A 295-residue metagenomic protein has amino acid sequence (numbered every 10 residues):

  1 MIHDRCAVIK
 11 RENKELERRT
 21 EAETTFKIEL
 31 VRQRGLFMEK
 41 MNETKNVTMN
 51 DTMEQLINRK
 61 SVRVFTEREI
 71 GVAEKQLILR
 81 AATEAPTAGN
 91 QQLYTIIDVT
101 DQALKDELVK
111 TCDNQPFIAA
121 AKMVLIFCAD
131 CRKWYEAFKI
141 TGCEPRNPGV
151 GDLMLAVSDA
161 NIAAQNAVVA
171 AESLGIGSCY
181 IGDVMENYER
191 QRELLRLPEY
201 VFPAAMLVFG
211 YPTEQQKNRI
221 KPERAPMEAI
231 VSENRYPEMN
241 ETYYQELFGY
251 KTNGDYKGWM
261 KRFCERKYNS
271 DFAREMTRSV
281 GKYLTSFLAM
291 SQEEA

Functional and structural regions predicted by a protein language model:
C6, F26, L30-A295: Acidic, surface-exposed loops and disordered segments
I9, A22-T24: Short stretches within intrinsically disordered, low-complexity N-terminal or propeptide regions
L16, T20-A22, L30: Low-complexity, intrinsically disordered Ser/Thr/Pro- and acidic-rich segments
